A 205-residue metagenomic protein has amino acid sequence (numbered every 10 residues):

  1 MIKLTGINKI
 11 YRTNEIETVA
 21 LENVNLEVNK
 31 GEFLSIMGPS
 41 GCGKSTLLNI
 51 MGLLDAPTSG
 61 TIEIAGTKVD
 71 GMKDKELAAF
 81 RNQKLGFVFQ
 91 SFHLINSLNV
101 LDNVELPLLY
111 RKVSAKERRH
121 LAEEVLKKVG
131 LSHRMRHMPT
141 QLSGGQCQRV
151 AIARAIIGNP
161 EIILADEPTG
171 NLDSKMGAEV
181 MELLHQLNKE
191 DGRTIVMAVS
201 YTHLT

Functional and structural regions predicted by a protein language model:
M1-V199, L204: ABC family nucleotide-binding domain
